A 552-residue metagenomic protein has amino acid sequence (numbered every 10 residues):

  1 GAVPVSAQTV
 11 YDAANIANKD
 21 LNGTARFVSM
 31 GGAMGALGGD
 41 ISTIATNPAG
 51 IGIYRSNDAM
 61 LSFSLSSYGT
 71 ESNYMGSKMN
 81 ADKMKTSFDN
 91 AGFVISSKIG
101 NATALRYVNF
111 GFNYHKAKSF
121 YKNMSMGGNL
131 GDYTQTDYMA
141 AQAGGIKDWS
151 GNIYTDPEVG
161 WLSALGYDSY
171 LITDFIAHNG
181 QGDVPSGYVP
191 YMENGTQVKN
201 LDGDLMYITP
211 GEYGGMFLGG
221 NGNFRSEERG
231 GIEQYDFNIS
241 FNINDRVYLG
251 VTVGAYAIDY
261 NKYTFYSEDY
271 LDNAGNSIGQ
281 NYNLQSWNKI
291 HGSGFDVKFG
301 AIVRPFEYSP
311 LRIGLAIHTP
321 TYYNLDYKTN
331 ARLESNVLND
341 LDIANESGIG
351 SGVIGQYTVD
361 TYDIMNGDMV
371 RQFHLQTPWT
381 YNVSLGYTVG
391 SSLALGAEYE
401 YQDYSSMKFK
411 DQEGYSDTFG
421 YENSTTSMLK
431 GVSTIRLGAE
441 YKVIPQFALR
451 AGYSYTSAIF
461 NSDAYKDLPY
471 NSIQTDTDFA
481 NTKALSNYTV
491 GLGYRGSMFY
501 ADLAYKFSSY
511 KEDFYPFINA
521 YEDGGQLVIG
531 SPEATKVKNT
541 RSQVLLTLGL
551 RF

Functional and structural regions predicted by a protein language model:
V3-A7: Sec/Tat signal peptide C-region and signal peptidase I cleavage site
Q8-N22, F27-V28, D89, S96-F552: Outer-membrane beta-barrel porins/channels
T9-M34, G52-G69: Transmembrane beta-strand segments of Gram-negative outer membrane beta-barrel proteins
A25-G39, G69-M84: Surface-exposed strand-loop-strand hairpins of Gram-negative outer-membrane beta-barrel proteins
S42-N47: A beta-strand signature from Gram-negative outer-membrane beta-barrel systems, especially the internal plug domain
P48, F63, Y114: Residues immediately flanking
I53, S67-S72, S119-K122, Y260: Short active-site-adjacent helix-start/loop capping segments
A59-N73, K83-F88, G524: A short glycine/small-residue-enriched secondary-structure motif
